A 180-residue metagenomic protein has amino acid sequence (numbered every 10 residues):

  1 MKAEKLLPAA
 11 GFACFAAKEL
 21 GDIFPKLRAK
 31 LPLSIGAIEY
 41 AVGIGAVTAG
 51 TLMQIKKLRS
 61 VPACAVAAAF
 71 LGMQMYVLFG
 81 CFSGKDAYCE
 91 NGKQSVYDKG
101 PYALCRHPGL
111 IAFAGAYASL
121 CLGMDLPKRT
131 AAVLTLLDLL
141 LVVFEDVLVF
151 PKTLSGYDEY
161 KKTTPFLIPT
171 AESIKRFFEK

Functional and structural regions predicted by a protein language model:
M1-D98, I111-K180: Membrane-anchoring alpha-helices and their flanking helix-loop junctions
P101: Acidic, amphipathic alpha-helical patches
C105-R106: Conserved SAM-binding loop
